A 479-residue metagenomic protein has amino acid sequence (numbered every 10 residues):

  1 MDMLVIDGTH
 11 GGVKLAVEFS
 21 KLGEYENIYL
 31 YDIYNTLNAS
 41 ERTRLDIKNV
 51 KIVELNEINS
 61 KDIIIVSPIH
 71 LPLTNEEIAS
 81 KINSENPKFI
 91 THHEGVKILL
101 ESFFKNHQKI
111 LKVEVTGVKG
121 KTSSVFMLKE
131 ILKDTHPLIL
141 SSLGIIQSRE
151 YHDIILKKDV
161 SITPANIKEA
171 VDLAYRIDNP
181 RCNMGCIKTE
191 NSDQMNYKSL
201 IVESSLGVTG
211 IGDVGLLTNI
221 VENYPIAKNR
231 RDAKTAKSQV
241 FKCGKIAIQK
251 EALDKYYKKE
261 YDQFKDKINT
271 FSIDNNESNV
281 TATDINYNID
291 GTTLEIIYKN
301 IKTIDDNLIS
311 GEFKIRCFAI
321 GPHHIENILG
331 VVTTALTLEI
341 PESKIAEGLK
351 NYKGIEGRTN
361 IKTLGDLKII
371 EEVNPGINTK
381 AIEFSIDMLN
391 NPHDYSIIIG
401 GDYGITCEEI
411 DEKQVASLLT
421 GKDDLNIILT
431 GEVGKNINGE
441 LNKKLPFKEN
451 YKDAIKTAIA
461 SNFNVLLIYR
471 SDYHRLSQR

Functional and structural regions predicted by a protein language model:
M1-A39, D46-N49, I64-I65, K133 (+4 more regions): ATP-dependent carboxylate-amine ligase
D2-G8, R230-R231, N269-I382: Adenine nucleotide phosphate-binding catalytic loops in nucleotide-utilizing enzymes
I52-N86: Charged, amphipathic alpha-helical linker segments immediately N-terminal to NTP-binding catalytic cores
L73-L100, G215-G244, K265-I273, L476-R479: A short, gly/pro- and small-residue-rich
L99-G144, Y151: Walker A (P-loop) phosphate-binding motif
P137-V171: Conserved substrate/cofactor phosphate-moiety recognition/catalytic segment in nucleotide-dependent phosphotransferases
K157-E260: Flexible active-site lid/hinge loop adjacent to a nucleotide/diphosphate and Mg2+-phosphate binding pocket
G210, V240-K245, Y261-F264, L389-P392 (+1 more regions): Short, conserved loop/helix-junction motifs that constitute active-site signature segments in enzyme catalytic cores
